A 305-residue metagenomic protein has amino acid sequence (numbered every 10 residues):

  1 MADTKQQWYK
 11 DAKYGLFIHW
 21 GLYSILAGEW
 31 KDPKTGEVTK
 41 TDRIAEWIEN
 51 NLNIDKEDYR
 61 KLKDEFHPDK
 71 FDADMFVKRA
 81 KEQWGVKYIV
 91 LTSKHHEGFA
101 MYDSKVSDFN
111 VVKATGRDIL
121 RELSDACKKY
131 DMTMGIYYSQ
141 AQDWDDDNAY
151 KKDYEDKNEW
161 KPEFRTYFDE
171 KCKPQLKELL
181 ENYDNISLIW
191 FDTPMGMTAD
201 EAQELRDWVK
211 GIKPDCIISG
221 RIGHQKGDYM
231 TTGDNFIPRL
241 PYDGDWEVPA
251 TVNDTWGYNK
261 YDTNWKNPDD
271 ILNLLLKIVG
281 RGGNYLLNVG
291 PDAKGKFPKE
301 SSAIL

Functional and structural regions predicted by a protein language model:
M1-L305: Mature catalytic domains of secreted/periplasmic carbohydrate-active enzymes
